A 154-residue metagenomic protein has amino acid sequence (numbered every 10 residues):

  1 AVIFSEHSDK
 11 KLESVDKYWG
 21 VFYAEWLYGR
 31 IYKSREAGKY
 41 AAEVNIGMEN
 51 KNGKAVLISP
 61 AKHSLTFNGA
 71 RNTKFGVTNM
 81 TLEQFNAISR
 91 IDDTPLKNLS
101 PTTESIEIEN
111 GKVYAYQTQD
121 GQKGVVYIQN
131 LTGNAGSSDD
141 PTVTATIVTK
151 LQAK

Functional and structural regions predicted by a protein language model:
A1-T102, K154: N-terminal "domain-start" segment
I3, T66, E107, T144-T146: Ser/Thr- (and often Asn-) enriched beta-sheet segments in non-cytosolic proteins
M80-A135, V148-Q152: Acidic, glycine-rich flexible loop segments
D140-K154: Short secondary-structure subsegments characteristic of cysteine-rich extracellular domains
